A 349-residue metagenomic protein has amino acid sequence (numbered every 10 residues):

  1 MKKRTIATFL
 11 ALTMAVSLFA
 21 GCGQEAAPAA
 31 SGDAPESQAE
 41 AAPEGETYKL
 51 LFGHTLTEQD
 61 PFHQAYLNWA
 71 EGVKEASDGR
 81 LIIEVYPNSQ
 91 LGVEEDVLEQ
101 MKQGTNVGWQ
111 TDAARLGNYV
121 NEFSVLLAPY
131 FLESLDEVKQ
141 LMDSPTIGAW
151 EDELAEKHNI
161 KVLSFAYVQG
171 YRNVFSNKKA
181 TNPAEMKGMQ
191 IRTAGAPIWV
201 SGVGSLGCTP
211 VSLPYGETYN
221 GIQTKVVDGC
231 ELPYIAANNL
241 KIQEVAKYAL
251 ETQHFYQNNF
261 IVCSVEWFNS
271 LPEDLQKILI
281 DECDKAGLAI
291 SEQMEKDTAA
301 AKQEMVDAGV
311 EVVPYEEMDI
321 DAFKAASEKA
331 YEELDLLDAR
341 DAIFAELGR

Functional and structural regions predicted by a protein language model:
M1-T5: Positively charged n-region of N-terminal signal peptides that target proteins for export
A7-M14: Sec-dependent N-terminal signal peptides
S17-G21: C-terminal motif of bacterial Sec signal peptides marking the signal peptidase cleavage site
G23-D33, A42-E137, T146, E153-R349: N-terminal secretory/targeting leader peptides
Q140: Short beta-strand-centered segments that line the small-molecule binding cleft or hinge of alpha/beta clamshell
